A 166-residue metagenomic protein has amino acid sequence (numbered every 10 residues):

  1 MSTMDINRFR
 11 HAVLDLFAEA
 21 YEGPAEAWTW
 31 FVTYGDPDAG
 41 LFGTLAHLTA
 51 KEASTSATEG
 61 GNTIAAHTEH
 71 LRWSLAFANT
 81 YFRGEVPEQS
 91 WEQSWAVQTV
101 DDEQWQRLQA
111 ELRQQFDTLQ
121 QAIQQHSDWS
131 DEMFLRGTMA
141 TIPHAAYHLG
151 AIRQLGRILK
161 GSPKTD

Functional and structural regions predicted by a protein language model:
S2-A27, F31-D38, F42-L45, A50-S94 (+1 more regions): Short, contiguous alpha-helical
A96-W129, M133-A146: Acidic/histidine-rich alpha-helical segments that form the ligand environment of transition-metal centers
